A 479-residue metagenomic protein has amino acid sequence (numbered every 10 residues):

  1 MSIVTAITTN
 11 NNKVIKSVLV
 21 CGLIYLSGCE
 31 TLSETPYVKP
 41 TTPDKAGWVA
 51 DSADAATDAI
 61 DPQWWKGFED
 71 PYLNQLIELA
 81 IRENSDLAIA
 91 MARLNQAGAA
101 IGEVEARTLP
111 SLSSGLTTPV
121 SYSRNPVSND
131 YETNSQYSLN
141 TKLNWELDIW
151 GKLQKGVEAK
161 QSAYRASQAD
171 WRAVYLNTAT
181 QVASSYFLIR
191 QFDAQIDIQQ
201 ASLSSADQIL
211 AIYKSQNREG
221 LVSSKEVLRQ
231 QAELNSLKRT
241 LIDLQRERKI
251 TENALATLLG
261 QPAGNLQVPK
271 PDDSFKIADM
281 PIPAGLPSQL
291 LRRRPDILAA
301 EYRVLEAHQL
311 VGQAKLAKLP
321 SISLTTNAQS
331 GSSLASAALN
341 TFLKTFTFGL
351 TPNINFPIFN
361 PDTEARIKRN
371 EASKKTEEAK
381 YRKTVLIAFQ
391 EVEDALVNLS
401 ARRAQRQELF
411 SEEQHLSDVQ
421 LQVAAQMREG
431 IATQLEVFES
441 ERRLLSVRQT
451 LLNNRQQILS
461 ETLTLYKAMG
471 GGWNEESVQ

Functional and structural regions predicted by a protein language model:
S2-I7, V14-R82, Q161, Q245-R292 (+2 more regions): Terminal intrinsically disordered/low-complexity segments used for targeting and assembly
S52-A53, A59-F68, E78, T117-K142 (+6 more regions): Small/polar, glycine/serine/threonine/aspartate-rich low-complexity segments that form flexible
D70, E83-D86, E146, R293-D296 (+1 more regions): Short loop-to-helix capping motifs
A88-I89, E105-A106, L147-Y175, K225 (+6 more regions): Sec/SRP-type N-terminal targeting helices
A92, Q96-A99: Membrane-embedded segments
L153, A169-L286, N398, R402 (+3 more regions): Periplasmic alpha-helical coiled-coil/stalk elements that build and connect Gram-negative outer-membrane
N217-L221, M427-I431, A468, G472: A short glycine-centered flexible hinge/capping loop motif at secondary-structure junctions
